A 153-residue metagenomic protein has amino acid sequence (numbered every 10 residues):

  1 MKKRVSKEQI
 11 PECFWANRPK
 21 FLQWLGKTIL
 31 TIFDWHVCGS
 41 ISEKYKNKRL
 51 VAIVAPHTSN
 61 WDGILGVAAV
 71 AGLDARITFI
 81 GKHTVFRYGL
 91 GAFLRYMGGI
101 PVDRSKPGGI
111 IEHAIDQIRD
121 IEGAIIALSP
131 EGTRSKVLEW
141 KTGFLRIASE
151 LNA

Functional and structural regions predicted by a protein language model:
M1-C38: Extreme N-terminal tail/first-helix region
W15, I32-A153: Soluble catalytic domains of membrane acyltransferases
